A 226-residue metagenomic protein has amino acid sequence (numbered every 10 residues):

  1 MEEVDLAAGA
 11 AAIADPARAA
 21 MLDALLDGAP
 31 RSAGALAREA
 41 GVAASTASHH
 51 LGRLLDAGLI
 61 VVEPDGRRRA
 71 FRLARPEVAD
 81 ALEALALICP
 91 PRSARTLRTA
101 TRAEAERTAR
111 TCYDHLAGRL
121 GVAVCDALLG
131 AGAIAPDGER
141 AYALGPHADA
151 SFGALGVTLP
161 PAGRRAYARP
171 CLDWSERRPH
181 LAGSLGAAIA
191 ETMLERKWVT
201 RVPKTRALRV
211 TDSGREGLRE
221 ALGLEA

Functional and structural regions predicted by a protein language model:
M1-D5, D27, A79-D137, T158-K204 (+1 more regions): Amphipathic alpha-helical dimerization/coiled-coil segments that flank or bridge DNA-binding/regulatory modules
V4-A43, R69-F71, T111: N-terminal helix-turn-helix DNA-binding core of bacterial DNA-binding proteins
A33-I60: Canonical helix-turn-helix DNA-binding module
L55-D65, R69-R72, D137-G138, V202-P203: Beta-hairpin "wing" of winged helix-turn-helix
D65-I88, L144, A148, G214: Basic, amphipathic "hinge/linker" alpha-helix immediately C-terminal to the N-terminal HTH DNA-binding motif
A148-D149, G153-A162: An N-terminal amphipathic alpha-helical segment
